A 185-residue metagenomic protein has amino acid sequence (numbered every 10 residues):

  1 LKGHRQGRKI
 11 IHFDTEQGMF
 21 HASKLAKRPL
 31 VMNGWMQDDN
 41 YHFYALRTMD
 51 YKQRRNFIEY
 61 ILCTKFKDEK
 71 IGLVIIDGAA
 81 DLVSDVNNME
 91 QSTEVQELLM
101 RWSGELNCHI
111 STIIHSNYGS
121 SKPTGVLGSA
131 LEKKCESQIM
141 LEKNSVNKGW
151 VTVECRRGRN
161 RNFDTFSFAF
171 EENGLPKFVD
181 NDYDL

Functional and structural regions predicted by a protein language model:
L1: P-loop NTPase nucleotide-binding module
H4-E90, E94, E171-L175, N181-Y183: Conserved inter-motif catalytic segment of the P-loop NTP-binding fold
R5, H12-F13, L73, E90-N181: Phosphate-binding/switch region of NTP-binding enzymes
